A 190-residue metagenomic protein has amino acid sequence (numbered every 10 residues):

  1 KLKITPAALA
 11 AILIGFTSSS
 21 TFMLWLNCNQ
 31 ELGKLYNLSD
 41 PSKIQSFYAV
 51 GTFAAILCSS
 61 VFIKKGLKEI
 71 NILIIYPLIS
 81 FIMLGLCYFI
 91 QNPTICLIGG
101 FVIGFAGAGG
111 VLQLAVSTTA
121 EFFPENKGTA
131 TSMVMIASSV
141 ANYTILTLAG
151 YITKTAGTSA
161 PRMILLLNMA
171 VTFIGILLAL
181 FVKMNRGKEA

Functional and structural regions predicted by a protein language model:
I4-A54: Extracytoplasmic gate region of multi-pass secondary transporters
F16, I95-G110: Hydrophobic core of transmembrane alpha-helices in multi-pass small-molecule transporters, especially MFS/SLC-type
A49-L57, S139-Y143: Residue-level signature of mid-helix packing/kink "hotspots" within the transmembrane helices of 12-pass Major
A55-K68, T153: Helix-to-loop junctions at the C-terminal end of transmembrane segments in multipass secondary transporters
N71-L86: Structural signature of the two symmetry-related core transmembrane helices
G109-F123: Intracellular juxtamembrane helix-capping segments at the cytosolic ends of symmetry-related transmembrane helices
E121-G157: A late C-terminal transmembrane helix in Major Facilitator Superfamily
M163-F181: Symmetry-related core transmembrane helices of the 12-TM Major Facilitator Superfamily/SLC fold
